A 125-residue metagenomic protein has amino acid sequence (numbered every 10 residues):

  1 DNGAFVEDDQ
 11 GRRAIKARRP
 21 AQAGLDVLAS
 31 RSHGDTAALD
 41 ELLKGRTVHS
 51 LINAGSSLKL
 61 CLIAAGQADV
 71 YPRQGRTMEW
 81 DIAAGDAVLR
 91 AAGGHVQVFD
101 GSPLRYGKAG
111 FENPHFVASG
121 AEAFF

Functional and structural regions predicted by a protein language model:
D1-L60, E112-F125: Acidic beta-strand-loop-alpha-helix segment within the catalytic core of divalent metal-dependent phosphate-processing
V27, L62-A64, A83-R90: Hydrophobic residues within well-ordered alpha-helices
R31, G75-T77, F99-S102: Short secondary-structure boundary segments
I52, V70-E79: Active-site neighborhoods of divalent-metal-dependent phosphate/nucleic-acid chemistry enzymes
A64-Q67, G110-N113: A short, glycine/Asx- and small/polar-enriched loop/turn that sits immediately N-terminal to a beta-strand
A65-V70, G94-H95: Alpha-to-beta junction loops
D69-V70, I82, V117: Short, Asp-centered acidic motifs that coordinate Mg2+ and/or phosphate in catalytic or ligand-binding sites
G94-A109: Acidic, metal-binding active-site segment of PIN/NYN-like and related structure-specific nucleases
